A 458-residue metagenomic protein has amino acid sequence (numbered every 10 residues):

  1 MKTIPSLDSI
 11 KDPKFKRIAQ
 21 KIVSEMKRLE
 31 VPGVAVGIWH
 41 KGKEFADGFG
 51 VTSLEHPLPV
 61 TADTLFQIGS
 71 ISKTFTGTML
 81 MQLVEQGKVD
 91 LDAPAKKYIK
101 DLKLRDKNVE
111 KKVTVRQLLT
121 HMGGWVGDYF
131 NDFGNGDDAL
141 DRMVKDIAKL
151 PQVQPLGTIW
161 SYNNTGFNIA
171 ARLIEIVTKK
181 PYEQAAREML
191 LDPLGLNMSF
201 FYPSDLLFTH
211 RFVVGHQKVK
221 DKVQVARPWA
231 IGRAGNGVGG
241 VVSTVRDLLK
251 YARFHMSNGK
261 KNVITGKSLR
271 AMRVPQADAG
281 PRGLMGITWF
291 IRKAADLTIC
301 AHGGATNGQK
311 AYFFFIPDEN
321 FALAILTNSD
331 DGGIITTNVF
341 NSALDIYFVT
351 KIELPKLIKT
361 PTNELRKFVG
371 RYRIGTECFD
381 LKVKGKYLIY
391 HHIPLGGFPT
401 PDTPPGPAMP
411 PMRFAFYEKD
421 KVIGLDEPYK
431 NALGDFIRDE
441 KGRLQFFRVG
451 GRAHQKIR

Functional and structural regions predicted by a protein language model:
M1-G50, D138, E175-K180, Q184-E188 (+2 more regions): Catalytic loop of the DD-peptidase/beta-lactamase superfamily, centered on the K-T-G motif and neighboring
K2-D8, V51-S53, P94-L102, D132-G134 (+2 more regions): Short linear capping/connector segments at secondary-structure termini
P5-K11, L65, K103-D106, N131-G134 (+3 more regions): Second-shell loop/turn segments in exported
K16-R17, A62, Q67-I71, L83-V126 (+5 more regions): Active-site helix/loop module of the DD-peptidase/beta-lactamase fold, centered on the serine-lysine SxxK catalytic
A35-G37, G42, G48-V51, L65 (+3 more regions): N-terminal cofactor/phosphate-binding cores enriched in small/glycine residues, especially glycine-rich loops such as
S70-I71, S161-N164: Catalytic nucleophile serine of serine hydrolases, specifically the conserved "nucleophile elbow" pentapeptide
R142-V153, V219-R233: The feature captures the short pre-catalytic strand/loop hairpin that immediately precedes and shapes the active-site
G166-N168: Active-site-proximal cofactor/substrate-binding loop regions of enzyme domains
